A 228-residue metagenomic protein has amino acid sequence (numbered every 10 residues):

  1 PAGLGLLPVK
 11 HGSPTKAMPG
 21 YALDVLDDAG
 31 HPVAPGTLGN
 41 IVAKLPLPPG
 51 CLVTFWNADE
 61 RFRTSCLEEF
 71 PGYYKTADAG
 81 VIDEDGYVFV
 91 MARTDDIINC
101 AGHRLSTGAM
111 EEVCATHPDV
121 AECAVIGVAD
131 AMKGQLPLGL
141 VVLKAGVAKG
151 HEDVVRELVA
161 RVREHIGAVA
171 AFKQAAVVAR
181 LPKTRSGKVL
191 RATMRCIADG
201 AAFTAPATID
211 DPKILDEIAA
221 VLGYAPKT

Functional and structural regions predicted by a protein language model:
P1-H11, D27, P49, N57-R61: Active-site loops of AMP-binding adenylate-forming
A2, P14, Y21, T37 (+2 more regions): Hydrophobic, Gly/Ser/Ala-rich alpha-helical and linker tracts in large acyl-processing enzymes of secondary/lipid
K10-A17, P32, F70-P71: Short Gly/Pro-enriched turn/cap motifs at secondary-structure boundaries
K16-G20, H31-S65, L105, A202-F203: Conserved ATP/PPi-binding loop(s) of AMP-dependent carboxylate-activating enzymes
L23, A29, A43, L47-P48 (+8 more regions): AMP-binding/adenylate-forming catalytic core of the ANL superfamily
G223-T228: Basic/polar N-terminal segments that are highly enriched at the extreme N-terminus, encompassing both cleavable
